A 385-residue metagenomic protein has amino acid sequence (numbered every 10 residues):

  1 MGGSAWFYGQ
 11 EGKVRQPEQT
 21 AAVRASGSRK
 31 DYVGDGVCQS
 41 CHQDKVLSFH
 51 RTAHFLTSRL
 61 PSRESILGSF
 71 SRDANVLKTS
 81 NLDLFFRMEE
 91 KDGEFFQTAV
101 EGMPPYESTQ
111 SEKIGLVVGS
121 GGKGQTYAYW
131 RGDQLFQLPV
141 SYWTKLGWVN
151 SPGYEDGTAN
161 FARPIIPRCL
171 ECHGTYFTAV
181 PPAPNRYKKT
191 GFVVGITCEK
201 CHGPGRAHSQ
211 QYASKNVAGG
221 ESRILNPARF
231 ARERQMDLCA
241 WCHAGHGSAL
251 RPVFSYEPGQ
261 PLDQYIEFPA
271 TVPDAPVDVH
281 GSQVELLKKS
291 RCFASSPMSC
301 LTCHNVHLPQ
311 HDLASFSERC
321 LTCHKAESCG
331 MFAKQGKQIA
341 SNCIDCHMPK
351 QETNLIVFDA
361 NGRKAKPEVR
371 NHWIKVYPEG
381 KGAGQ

Functional and structural regions predicted by a protein language model:
M1-Y8: Hydrophobic alpha-helical membrane-insertion segments, chiefly the h-region of N-terminal signal peptides
G12-A22, D44-S120, T126-A128, P139 (+2 more regions): Primarily the internal scaffold of c-type cytochrome electron-transfer domains, especially repeated/multiheme c-type
S28-Q43: Local sequence-structure signature of Cys/Sec-based thiol-disulfide redox active-site neighborhoods
R29-V33, F161, K189-G191: Immediate flanking context of iron-sulfur cluster ligation sites
D31-D35, R163, R232-E233, A294: Short, solvent-exposed loop/helix junctions and linker helices that flank or host conserved functional motifs
G36-Q39, L170, A240: Extracellular secreted precursors and ectodomains with disulfide-bonded cysteine-rich loops/domains
W130-P139, W143-P167, E171-A179, P184: Extended acidic/polar, glycine-enriched regions that form or flank non-catalytic beta-rich accessory modules
